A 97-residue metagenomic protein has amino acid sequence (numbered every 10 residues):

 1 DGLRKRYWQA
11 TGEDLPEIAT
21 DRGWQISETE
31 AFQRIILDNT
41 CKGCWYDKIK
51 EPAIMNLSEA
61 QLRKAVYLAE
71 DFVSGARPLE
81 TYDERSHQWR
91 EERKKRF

Functional and structural regions predicted by a protein language model:
D1-F97: Positively charged, phosphate-engaging catalytic surfaces used for nucleic-acid and nucleotide handling
